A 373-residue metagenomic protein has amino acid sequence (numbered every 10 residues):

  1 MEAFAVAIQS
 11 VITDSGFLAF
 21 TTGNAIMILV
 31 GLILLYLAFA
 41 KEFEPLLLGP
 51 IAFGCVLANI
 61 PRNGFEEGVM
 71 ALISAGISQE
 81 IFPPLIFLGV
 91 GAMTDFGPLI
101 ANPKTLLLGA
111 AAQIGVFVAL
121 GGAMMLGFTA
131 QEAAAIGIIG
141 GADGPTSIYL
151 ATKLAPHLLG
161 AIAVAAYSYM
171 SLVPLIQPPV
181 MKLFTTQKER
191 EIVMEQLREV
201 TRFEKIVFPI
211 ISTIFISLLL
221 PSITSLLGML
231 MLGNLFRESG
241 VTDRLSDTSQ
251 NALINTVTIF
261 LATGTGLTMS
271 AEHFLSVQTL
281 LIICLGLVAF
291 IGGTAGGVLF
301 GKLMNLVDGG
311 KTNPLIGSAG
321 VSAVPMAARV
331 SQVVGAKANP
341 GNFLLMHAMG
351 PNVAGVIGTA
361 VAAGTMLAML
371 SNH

Functional and structural regions predicted by a protein language model:
V6-A19, L37-K41, F53-I81, L235-T256 (+2 more regions): Hydrophobic transmembrane alpha-helices of multi-pass solute/ion transporters
G16-M27, A71-I86, E132-G140, Y167 (+3 more regions): Structural signature of hydrophobic alpha-helical transmembrane segments
F39-L48, E67-I73, M93-L108, T242-N251 (+3 more regions): Interfacial helix-loop-helix linkers and transmembrane-helix boundary segments in multi-pass membrane proteins
A75, Q79-E80, F87-M93, L108-V118 (+4 more regions): Alpha-helical membrane segments and immediately flanking helix-loop junctions that form or couple to the substrate/ion
L99-L120, S270-G297, A348-N352: Entry/N-cap segments of selected transmembrane alpha helices and their immediately preceding amphipathic helices
H157-L175, L285-G293, I316-A319: Alpha-helical transmembrane segments
S168-V241: Membrane-embedded hairpin module used as a gating/binding unit in multi-pass transport and secretion proteins
T213-F300: Transmembrane helical segments that form the transport core of multi-pass membrane transport proteins
